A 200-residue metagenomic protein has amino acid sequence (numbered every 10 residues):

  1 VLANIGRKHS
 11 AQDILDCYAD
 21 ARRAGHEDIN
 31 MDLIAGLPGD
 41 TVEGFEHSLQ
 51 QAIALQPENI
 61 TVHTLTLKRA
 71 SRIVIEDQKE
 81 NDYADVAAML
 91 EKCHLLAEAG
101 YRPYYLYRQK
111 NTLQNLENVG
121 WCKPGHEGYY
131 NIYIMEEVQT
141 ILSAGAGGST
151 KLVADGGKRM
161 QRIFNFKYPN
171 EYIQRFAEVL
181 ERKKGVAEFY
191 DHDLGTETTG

Functional and structural regions predicted by a protein language model:
V1-E91: Conserved non-cysteine loop/helix-boundary elements of the Radical SAM core domain that shape
R23-L33, H63-R69, C93-R102, Q139-G145 (+2 more regions): Low-complexity, flexible helical/coil segments
G36, N111, G147-T150: Short, glycine-/Ser/Thr-/acidic-enriched flexible segments
V42, S71, N115, L152-D155: Generic domain-boundary/flexible-linker signal
T66, A70-A144: A C-terminal junction/extension of Radical SAM enzymes
G120-G200: Radical SAM enzyme core and accessory elements
